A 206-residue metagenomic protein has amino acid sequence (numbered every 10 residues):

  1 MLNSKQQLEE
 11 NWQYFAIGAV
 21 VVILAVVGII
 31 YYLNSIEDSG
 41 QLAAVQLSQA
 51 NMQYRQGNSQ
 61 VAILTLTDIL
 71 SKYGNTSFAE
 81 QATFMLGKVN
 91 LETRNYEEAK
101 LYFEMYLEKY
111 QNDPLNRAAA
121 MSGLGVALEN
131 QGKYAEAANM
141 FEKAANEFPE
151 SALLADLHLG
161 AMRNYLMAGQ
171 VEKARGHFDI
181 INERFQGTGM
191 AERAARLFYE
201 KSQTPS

Functional and structural regions predicted by a protein language model:
M1-V21, L42: N-terminal positive-inside, membrane-proximal cytosolic segments immediately preceding the first
L70-A79, E108-R117, A145-L154, N182-A194: Short solvent-exposed coil/turn linkers within tandem alpha-helical repeat scaffolds
